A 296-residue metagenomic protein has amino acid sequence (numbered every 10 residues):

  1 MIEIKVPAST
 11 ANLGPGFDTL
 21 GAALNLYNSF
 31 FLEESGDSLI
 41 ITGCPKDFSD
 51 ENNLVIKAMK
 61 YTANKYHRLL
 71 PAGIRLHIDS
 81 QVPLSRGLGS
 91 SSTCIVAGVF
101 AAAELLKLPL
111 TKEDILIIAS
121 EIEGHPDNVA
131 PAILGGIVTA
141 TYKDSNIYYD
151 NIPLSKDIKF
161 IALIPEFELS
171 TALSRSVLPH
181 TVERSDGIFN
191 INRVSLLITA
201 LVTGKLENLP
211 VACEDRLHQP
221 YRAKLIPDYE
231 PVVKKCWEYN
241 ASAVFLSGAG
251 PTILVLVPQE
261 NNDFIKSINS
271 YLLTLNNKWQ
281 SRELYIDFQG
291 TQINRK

Functional and structural regions predicted by a protein language model:
M1-R86, F100, E104, L108-L110 (+2 more regions): ATP-binding N-lobe of GHMP and related small-molecule kinases
K5-P7, A23, A132-G135, T141 (+2 more regions): Short beta-strand segments
D18-G21, S120-A130, Y148-P153, I198 (+1 more regions): A generic local secondary-structure boundary/capping motif
L26, G36, G136, I164-L169 (+4 more regions): Glycine-rich beta-alpha junction loops
E33, A132-L134, V138-K143, V255-P258 (+1 more regions): Short beta-strand-to-turn element immediately C-terminal to the catalytic PLP-Schiff-base lysine in fold type I
L70-Y148: Gly/Ser-rich oxyanion-binding loop with an adjacent helix/lid that shapes the negatively charged ligand pocket
I164-K224: Active-site rim beta-loop-alpha module in soluble metabolic enzymes
L201-K296: Glycine-rich, charge-dense phosphate/pyrophosphate-binding loop(s) and the adjacent flexible "lid"/catalytic subdomain
